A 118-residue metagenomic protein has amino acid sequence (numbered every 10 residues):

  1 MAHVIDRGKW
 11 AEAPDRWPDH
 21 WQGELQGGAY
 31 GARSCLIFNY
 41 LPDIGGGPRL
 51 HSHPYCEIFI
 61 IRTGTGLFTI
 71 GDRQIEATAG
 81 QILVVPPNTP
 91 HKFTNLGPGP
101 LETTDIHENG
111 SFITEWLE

Functional and structural regions predicted by a protein language model:
M1-C35, R49, E115-E118: A short, N-terminal "cap"/entry segment at the start of jelly-roll beta-barrel domains of the cupin/DSBH fold
L25-Q26, I37-L41, G80-Q81, H91: Hydrophobic/aromatic beta-strand elements that line small-molecule binding cavities or substrate pockets in beta-rich
S34-N39, I58, V84, G99-W116: A short hydrophobic beta-strand segment most commonly corresponding to one strand of the jelly-roll/cupin
Y40-P42, S52-F68, I106: Short, conserved beta-strand element in jelly-roll/cupin
P48-L50, F68-T69, V85, H91-G97 (+1 more regions): Short beta-strand His + acidic residue motifs that chelate non-heme Fe in jelly-roll/DSBH and cupin folds
P54-Y55, R73, T89-P90, G99 (+1 more regions): A generic "binding-loop/recognition-motif" signal
R73-P87: Short acidic-glycine-tyrosine-enriched beta hairpin
